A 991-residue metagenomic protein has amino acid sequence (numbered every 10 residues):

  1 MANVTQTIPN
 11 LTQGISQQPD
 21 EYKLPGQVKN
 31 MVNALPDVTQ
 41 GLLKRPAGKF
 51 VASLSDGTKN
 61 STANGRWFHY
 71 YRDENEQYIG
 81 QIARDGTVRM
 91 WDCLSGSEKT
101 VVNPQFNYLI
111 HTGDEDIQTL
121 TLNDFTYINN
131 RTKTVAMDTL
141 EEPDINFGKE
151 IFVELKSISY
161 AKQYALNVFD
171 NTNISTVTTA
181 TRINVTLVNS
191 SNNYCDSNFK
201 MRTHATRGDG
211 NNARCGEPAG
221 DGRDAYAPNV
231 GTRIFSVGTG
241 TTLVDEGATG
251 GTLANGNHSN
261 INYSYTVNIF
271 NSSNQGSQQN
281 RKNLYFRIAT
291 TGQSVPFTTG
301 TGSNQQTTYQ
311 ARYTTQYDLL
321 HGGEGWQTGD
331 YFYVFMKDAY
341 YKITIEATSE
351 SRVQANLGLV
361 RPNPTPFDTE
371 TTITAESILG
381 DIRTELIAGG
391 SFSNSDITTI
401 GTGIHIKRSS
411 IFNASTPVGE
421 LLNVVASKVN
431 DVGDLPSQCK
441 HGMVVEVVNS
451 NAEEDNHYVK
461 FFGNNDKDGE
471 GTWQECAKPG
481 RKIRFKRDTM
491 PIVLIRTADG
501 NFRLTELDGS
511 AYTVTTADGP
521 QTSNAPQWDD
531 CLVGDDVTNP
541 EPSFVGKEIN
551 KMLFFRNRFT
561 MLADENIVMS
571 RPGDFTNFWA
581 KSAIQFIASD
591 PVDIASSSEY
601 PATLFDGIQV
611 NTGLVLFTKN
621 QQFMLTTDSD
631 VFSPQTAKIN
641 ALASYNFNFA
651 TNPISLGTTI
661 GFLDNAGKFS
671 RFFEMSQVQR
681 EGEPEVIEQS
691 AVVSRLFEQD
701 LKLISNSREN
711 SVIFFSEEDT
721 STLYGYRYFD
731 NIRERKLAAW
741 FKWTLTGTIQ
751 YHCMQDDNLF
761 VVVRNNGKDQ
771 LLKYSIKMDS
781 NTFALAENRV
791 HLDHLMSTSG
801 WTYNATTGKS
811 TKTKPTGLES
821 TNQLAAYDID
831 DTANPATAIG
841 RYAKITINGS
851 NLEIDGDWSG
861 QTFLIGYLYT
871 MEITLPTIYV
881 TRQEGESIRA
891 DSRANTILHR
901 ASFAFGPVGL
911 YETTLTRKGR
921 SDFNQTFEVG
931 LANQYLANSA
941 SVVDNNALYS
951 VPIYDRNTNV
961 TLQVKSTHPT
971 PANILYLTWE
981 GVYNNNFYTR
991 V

Functional and structural regions predicted by a protein language model:
M1-G96, I151, D434-K551, F555-T603 (+3 more regions): N-terminal beta-propeller domains
I8-G26, N30, P36-A47, G57-K59 (+3 more regions): Beta-sheet repeat architectures centered on beta-propellers
S53-K59, N524-N557, A563-N710, S716-T720 (+1 more regions): Beta-propeller and closely related beta-pinwheel folds
S61-A63, V102-I117, N146-F147, N524-N550 (+3 more regions): Short linear interaction motifs
W67, Y78, G325, T374-G390: Amphipathic, non-transmembrane alpha-helical segments in extracytoplasmic/periplasmic proteins
T87, S303, V334-L359, T384-D468: Acidic, small/polar residue-enriched beta-strand/turn segments
S97-E98, Y108, T112-Q163, N171 (+3 more regions): Hydrophobic or amphipathic alpha-helical targeting/insertion segments
A180-P362: Conserved, function-critical positions that sit in or immediately flank catalytic and ligand-binding motifs
